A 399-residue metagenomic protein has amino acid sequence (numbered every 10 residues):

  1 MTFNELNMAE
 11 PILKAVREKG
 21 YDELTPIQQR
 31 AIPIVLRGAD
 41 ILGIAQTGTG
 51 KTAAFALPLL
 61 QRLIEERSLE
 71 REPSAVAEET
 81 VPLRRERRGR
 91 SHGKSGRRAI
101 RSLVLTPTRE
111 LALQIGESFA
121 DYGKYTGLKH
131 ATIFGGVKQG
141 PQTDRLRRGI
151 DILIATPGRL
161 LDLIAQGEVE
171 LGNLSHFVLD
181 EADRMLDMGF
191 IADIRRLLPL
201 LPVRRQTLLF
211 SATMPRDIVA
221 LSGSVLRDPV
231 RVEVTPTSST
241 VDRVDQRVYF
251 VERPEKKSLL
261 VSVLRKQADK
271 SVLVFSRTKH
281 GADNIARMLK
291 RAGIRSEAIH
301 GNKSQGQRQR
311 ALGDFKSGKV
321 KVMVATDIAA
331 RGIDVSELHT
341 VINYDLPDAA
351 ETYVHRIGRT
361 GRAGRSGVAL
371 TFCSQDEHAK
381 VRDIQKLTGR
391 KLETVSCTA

Functional and structural regions predicted by a protein language model:
T2-A399: Conserved helicase RecA-like core
